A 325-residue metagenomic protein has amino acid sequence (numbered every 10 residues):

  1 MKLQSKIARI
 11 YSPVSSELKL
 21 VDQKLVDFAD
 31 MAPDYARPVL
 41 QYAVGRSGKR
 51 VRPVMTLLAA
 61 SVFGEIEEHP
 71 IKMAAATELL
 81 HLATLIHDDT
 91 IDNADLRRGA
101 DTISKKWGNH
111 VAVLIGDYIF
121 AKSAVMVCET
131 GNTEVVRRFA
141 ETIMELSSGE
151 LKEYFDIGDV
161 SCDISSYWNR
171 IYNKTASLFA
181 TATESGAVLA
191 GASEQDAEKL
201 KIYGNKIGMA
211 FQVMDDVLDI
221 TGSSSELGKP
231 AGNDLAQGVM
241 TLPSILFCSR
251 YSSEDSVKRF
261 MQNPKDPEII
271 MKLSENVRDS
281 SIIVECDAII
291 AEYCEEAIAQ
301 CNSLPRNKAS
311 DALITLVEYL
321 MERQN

Functional and structural regions predicted by a protein language model:
M1-N325: All-alpha prenyltransferase/terpene-synthase fold signal
